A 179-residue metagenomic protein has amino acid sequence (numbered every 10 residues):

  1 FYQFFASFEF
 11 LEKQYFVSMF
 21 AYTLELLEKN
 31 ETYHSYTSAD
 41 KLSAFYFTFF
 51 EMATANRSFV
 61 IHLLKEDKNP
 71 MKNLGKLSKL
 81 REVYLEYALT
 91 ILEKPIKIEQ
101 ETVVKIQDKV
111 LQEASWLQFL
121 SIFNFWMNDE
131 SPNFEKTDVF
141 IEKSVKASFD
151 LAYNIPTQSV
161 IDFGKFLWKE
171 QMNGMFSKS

Functional and structural regions predicted by a protein language model:
Y2-E28, T32, S43-F50: An amphipathic alpha-helix adjacent to DNA-recognition modules
Y15, M19, T23, F45 (+5 more regions): Hydrophobic/aromatic residues within well-ordered alpha-helical segments
D40-L64, K79-E93: Helical hydrophobic small-molecule/effector-binding pocket
V60-G75, T102-V103: Short acidic alpha-helical/loop segments enriched in Asp/Glu that coordinate divalent cations
N73-K97, K109-S121: Amphipathic alpha-helical packing segments from all-alpha helical-bundle domains
I98-A114, F134-V139: All-alpha amphipathic helical-bundle segments outside canonical DNA-binding/catalytic cores that form hydrophobic
S121-N128: Short glycine/serine- and small hydrophobic-enriched flexible loop segments
N128-S179: C-terminal peripheral helix-coil segments that are non-catalytic and often amphipathic
